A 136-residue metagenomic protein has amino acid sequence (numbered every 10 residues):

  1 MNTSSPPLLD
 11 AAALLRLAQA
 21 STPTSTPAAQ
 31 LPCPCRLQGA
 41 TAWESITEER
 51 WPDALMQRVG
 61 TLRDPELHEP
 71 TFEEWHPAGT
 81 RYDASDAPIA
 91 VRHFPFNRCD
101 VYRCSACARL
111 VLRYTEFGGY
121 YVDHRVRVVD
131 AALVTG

Functional and structural regions predicted by a protein language model:
M1-L8: Flexible low-complexity loop/turn motifs enriched in small/helix-breaking residues
L8-A20, E48-W51, R58, R63-L67 (+1 more regions): Short Cys/His-rich Zn2+-coordinating modules
T26-L31, N97-D100: Short metal-coordination and nucleic-acid-contact micro-motifs, chiefly zinc-binding Cys/His arrays
Q30-Q38, C104-C107: Short cysteine-rich clusters marking metal-coordination/redox-active sites
A42-T47, Y114-F117: Short Cys/His-rich "knuckle" micro-motifs
E48-G60, G118-V128: Short cysteine/histidine-rich metal-coordination sites, predominantly Zn2+-binding motifs
E66-H76, A131-G136: Short Fe-S-cluster ligation motifs
A87-G136: Short, compact, well-ordered microdomains
